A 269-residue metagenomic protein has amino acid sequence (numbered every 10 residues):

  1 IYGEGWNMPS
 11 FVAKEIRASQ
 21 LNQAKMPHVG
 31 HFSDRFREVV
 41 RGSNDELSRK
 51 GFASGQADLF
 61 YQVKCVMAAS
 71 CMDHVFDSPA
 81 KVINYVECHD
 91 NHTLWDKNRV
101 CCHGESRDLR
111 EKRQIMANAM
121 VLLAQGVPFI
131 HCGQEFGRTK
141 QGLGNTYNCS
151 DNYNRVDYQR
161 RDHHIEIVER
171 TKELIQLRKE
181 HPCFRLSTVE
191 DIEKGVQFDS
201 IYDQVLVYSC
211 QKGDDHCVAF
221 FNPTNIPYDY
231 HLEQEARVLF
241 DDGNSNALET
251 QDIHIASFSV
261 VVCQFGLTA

Functional and structural regions predicted by a protein language model:
Y2-G137, L143, Y202, Q211-K212 (+1 more regions): Conserved alpha/beta catalytic core and glycan-binding cleft of carbohydrate-active enzymes
D108-E111, L122-I130, Q134-F136, K140-A269: Carbohydrate-interacting/catalytic domains
